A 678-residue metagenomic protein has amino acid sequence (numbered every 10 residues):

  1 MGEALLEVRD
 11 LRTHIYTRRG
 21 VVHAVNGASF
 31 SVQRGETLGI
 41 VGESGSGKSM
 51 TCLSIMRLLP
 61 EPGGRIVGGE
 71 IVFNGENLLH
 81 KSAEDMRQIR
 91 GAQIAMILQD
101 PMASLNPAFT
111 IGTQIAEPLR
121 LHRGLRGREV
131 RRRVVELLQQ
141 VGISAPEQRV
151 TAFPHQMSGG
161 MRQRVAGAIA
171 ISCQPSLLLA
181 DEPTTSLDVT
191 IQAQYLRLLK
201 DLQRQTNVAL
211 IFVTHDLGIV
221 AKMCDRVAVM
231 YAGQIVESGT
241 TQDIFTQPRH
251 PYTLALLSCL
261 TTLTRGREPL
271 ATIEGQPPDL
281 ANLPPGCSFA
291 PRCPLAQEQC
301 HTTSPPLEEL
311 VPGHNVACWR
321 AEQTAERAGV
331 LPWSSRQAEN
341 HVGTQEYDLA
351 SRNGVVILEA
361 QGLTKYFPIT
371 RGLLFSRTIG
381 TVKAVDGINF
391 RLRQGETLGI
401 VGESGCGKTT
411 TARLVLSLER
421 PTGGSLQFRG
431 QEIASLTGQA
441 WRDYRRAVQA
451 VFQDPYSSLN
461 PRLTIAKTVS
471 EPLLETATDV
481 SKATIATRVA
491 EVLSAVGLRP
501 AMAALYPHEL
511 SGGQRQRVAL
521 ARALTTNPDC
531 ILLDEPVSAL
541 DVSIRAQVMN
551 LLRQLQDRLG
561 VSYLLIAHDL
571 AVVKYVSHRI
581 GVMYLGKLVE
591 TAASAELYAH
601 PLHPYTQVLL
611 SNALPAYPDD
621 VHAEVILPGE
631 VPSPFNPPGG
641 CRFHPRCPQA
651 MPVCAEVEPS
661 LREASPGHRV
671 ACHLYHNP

Functional and structural regions predicted by a protein language model:
E43, L179, P183, L187-P269 (+1 more regions): P-loop NTP-binding/switch modules centered on Walker-like glycine-rich loops
M56-R57, L416: Helix-to-loop junction immediately C-terminal to a conserved catalytic motif
I66-N77, G424-E432: Conserved ABC transporter NBD signature motif
N77, E129-Q148, L257, E432 (+2 more regions): Conserved ABC ATPase "signature" region
G91, H155, C173, H508 (+4 more regions): Conserved signature/switch motifs of ABC ATPase nucleotide-binding domains
A152-M157, M161, Y506-L510, Q514: Conserved ABC ATPase signature
T240-V356, T370-R371, F375-S376, A593-P678: Charged, flexible cofactor/metal-binding loops and thiol motifs
